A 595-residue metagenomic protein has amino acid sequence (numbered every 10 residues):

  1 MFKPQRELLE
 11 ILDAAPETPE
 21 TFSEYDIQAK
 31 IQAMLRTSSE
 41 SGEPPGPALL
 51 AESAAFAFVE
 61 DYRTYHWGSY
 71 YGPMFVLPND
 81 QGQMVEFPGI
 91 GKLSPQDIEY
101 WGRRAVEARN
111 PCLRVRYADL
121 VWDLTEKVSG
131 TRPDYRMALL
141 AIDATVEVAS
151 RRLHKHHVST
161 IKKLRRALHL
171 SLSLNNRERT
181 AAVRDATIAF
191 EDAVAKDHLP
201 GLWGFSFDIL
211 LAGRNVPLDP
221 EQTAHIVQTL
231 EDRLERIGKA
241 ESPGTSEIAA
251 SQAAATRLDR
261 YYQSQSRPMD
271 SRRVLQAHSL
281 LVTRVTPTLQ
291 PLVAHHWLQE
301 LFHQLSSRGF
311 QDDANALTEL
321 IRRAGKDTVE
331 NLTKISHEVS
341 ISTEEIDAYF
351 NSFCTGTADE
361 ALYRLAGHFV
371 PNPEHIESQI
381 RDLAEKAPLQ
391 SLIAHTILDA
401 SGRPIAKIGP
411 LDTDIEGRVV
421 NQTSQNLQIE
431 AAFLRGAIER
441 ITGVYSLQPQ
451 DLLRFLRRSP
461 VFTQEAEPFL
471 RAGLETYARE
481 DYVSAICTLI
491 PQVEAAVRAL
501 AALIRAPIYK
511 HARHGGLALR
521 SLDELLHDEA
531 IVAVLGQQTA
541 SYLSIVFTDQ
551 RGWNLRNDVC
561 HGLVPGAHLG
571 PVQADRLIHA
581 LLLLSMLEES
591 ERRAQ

Functional and structural regions predicted by a protein language model:
M1-P291: N-terminus-biased targeting/localization segments
L50, A54-A57, Y62, H66 (+7 more regions): Amphipathic alpha-helical interface elements
G89-P95, D270-A277, V293-A294, V444-Y445 (+2 more regions): Helix-boundary capping/turn motifs
M269, L289-L292, G309-D312, Y477-D481: Short helix-adjacent coil turns
Q299, Q311-L452: Internal, Lys/Arg-enriched amphipathic helical interaction segments that engage polyanionic partners
G516-N554: A recognition module on extended beta-rich or small alphabeta surfaces enriched in W/G with H and D/E
Y542-Q595: Charge-enriched, short contiguous segments at helix-coil
